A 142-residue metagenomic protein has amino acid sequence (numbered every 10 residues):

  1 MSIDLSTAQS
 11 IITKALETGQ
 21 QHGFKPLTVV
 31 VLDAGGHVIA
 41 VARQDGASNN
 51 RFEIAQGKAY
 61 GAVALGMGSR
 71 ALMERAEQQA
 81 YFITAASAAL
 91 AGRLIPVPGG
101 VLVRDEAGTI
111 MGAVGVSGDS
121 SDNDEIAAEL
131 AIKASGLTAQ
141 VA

Functional and structural regions predicted by a protein language model:
M1-A142: Flexible, solvent-exposed loop/hinge segments and secondary-structure transition points
